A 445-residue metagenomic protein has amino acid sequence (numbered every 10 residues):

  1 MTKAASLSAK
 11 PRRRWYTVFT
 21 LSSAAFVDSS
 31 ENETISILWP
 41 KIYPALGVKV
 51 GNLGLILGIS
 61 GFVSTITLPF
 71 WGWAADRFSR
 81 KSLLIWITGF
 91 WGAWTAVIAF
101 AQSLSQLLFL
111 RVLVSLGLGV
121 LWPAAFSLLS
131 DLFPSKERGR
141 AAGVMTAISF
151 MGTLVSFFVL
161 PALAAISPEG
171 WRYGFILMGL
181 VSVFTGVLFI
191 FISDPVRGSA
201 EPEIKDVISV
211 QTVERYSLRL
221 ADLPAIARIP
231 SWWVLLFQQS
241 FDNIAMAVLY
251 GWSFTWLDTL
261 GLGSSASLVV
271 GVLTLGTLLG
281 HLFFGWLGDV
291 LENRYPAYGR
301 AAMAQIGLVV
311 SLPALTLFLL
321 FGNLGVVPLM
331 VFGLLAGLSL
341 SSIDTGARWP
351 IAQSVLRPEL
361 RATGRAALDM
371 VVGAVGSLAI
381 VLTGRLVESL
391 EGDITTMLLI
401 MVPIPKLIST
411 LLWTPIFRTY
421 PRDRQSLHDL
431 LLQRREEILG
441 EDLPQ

Functional and structural regions predicted by a protein language model:
M1-K10, S199-L218, I416-Q445: Intrinsic disorder in cytosolic terminal tails and internal cytosolic loops of multi-pass membrane transporters
I35-I37, R228-G285, S341-T345, W349 (+1 more regions): Extracytoplasmic gate region of multi-pass secondary transporters
G47, S79, F100-Q106, P134 (+2 more regions): Helix-breaking motifs and short loop linkers at transmembrane-helix boundaries and internal kinks in secondary membrane
I66-L104: Conserved MFS/SLC helix-loop-helix module at the cytosolic interface between two early adjacent transmembrane helices
S82-A96, Y298-T316: Structural signature of the two symmetry-related core transmembrane helices
L110-M151: Cytoplasmic helix-loop-helix junction between adjacent transmembrane helices in 12-TM secondary transporters
M145-R197: Helix-loop-helix hairpin linking two adjacent transmembrane segments in secondary transporters
R172-I190, T396-P415: Symmetry-related core transmembrane helices of the 12-TM Major Facilitator Superfamily/SLC fold
